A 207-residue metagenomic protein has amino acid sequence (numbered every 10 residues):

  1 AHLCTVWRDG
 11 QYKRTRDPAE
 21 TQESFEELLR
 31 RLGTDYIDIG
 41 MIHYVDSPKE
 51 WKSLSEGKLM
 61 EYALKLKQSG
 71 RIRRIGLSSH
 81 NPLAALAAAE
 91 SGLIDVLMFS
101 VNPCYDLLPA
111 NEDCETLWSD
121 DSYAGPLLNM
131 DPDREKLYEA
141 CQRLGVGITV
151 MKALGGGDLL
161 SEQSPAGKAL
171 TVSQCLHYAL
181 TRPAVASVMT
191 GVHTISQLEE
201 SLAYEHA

Functional and structural regions predicted by a protein language model:
A1, D38-M41, L77-S78: Beta-strand segments within the central parallel beta-sheet cores of soluble alpha/beta enzyme folds
H2-C4, I42-H43, A153: Short loop/turn segments at strand-loop or loop-helix junctions that form parts of catalytic or ligand-binding pockets
L3-Q22, P48-K52, L160-A169: Active-site mouth loops of central-metabolism enzymes
G10, E26-L29, S187: Generic anion/oxyanion-binding catalytic loop in active/binding sites
P18-L29, Y62: Short, well-ordered amphipathic alpha-helical segments that serve as non-catalytic structural scaffolds within diverse
A19, D35, I195-S196: Residues in well-ordered alpha-helical elements
E27-E50: Active-site groove signature of glycoside hydrolases
V45-A207: Beta/alpha (TIM)-barrel catalytic core signal, keyed to glycine-rich beta->alpha loops juxtaposed to Asp/Glu that bind
